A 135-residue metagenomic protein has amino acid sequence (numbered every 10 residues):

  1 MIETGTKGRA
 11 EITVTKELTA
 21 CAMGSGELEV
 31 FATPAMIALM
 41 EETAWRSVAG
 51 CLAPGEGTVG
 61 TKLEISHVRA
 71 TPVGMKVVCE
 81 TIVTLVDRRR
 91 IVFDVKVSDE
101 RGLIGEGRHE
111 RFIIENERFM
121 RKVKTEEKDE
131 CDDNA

Functional and structural regions predicted by a protein language model:
M1-F31: Catalytic strand-loop segment that frames the active site of acyl-thioester-processing enzymes
T13-T15, E110-I114: Short beta-strand edge segments in extracellular beta-sheet folds
A32-M36: A short mixed-secondary-structure module that forms the rim of ligand-binding clefts
W45-V78: Hydrophobic beta-strand-centered segment that forms part of the acyl-chain substrate-binding groove
I65-E100: Hydrophobic beta-sheet segments that form the core/acyl-binding groove of ACP/CoA-dependent acyl-chain-processing
K96, H109-E110: Residue-level structural signal for beta-strand termini and adjacent loop
F112-A135: C-terminal output/interaction extensions
